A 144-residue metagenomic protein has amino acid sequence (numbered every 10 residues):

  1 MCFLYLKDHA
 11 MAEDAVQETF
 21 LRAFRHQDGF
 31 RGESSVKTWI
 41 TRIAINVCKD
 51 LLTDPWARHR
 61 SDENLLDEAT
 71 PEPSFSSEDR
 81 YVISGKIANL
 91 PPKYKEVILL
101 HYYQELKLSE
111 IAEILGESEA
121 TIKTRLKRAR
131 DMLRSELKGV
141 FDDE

Functional and structural regions predicted by a protein language model:
M1-H9, H26, I87, E136-G139: Amphipathic, Lys/Arg- and hydrophobic-enriched alpha-helical face
K7, E18-S35, P55: Sigma70-family region 2
K7, M11, H59-R60, N64 (+3 more regions): C-terminal edge and immediately downstream basic/flexible tail or linker adjoining helix-turn-helix-like DNA-binding
D14-L21, S34-N46: Structural recognition of an alpha-helix C-terminal capping motif at a helix-to-coil junction
G29-R31, R42-D62, R128: Arg/Lys-rich amphipathic alpha helix in sigma70-family domain 2
T38, I45, K49, L115-G139: DNA-recognition helix of helix-turn-helix
D50, A57-A88, K107: Internal acidic/polar
A88-E96, Q104-T121, D131-S135: Helix-turn-helix DNA-binding module
